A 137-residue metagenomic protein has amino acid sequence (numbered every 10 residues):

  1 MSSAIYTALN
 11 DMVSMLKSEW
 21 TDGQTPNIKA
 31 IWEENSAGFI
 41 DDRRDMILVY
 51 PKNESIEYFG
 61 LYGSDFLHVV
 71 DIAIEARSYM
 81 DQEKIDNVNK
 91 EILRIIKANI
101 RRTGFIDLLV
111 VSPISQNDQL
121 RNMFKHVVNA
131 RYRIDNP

Functional and structural regions predicted by a protein language model:
M1-Y62, E83, K90: Small/polar-rich, solvent-exposed N-terminal microdomains that initiate assembly or binding
I5, I85, Q119-M123: Short capping loops/turns at secondary-structure boundaries
S18, D22-T25, N35, D42-M46 (+1 more regions): Acidic-leaning, charged glycine-interspersed low-complexity segments
W32, F66-H68, S115: Short secondary-structure boundary micro-motifs
Y50-K52, F66-D71, E91-I95, A130: Short, low-complexity, polar/charged sequence segments that are solvent-exposed and flexible
G63-L67, R77-K97: Extracellular/virion structural assembly segments
S64-M80, F124-N136: Oligomerization/assembly interface segments of phage tail-like spikes and tubes
